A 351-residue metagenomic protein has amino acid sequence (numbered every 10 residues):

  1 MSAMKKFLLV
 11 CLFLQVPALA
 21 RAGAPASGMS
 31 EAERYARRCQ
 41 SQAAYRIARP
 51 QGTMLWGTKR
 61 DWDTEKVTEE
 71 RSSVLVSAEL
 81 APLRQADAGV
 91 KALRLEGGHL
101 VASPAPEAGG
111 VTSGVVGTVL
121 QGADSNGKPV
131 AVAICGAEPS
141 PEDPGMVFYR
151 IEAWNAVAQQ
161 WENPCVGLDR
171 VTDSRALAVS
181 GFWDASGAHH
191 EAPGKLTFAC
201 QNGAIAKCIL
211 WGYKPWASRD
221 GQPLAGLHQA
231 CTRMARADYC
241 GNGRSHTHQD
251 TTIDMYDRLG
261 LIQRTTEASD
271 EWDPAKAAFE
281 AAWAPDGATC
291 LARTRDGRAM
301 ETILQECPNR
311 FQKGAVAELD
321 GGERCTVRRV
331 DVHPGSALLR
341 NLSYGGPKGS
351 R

Functional and structural regions predicted by a protein language model:
M4-V10: Sec-dependent signal peptide recognition, specifically the positively charged N-region followed immediately by
K5, A20-A24: Short stretches within intrinsically disordered, low-complexity N-terminal or propeptide regions
C11-R21: Hydrophobic h-region of N-terminal signal peptides that target proteins for export in Gram-negative bacteria
G23-G97: N-terminal targeting and processing segments
E65-E69, V74-S77, A81-G109, S113-R351: Long, compositionally biased low-complexity segments
